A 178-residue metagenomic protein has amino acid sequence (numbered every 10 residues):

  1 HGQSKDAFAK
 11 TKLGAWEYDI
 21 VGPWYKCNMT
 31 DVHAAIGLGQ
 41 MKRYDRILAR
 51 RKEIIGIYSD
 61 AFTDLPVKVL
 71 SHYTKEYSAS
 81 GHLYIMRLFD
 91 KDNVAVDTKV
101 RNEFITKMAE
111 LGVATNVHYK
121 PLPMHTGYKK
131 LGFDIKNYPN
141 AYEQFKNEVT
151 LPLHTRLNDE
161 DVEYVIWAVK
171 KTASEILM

Functional and structural regions predicted by a protein language model:
H1-M178: PLP-dependent aminotransferase class I/II
